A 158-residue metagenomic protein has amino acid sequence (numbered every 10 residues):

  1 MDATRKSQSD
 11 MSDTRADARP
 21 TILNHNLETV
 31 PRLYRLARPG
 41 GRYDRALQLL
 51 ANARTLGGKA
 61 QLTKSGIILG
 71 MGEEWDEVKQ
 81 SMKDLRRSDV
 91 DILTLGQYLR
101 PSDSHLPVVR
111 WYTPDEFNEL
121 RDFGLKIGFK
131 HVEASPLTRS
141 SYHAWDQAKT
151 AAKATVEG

Functional and structural regions predicted by a protein language model:
M1-T14, T29, L69-E77: Canonical radical SAM enzyme core domain
S7-Q8, L33-Q48: Active-site-adjacent beta->alpha loops and helix N-cap segments on the catalytic face of soluble alpha/beta enzymes
D17-R19, G41-L62, G66-G158: Auxiliary Fe-S-binding modules of radical SAM enzymes
I22: Active-site adenylate/phosphate-handling loop in enzymes that bind or generate adenylated species
E28-V30, Y98: Short, acidic/turn-prone active-site loops that include or flank metal/cofactor- and phosphate-binding residues
V30-P31, R139: Alpha-helix N-cap/helix-start and coil->helix boundary motif
